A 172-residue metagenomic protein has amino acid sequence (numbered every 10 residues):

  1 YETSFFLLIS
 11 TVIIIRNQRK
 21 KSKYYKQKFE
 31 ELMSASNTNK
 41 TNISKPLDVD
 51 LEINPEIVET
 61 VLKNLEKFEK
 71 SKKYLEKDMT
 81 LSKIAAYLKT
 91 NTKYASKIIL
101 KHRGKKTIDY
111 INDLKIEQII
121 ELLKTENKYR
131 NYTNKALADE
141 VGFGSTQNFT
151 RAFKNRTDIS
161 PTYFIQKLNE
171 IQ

Functional and structural regions predicted by a protein language model:
Y1-Q27: Alpha-helical transmembrane signal-anchor helices
S22-K45: Membrane-proximal helical linkers
I43-Q172: Cytosolic nucleotide-binding catalytic cores of signal-transduction proteins
